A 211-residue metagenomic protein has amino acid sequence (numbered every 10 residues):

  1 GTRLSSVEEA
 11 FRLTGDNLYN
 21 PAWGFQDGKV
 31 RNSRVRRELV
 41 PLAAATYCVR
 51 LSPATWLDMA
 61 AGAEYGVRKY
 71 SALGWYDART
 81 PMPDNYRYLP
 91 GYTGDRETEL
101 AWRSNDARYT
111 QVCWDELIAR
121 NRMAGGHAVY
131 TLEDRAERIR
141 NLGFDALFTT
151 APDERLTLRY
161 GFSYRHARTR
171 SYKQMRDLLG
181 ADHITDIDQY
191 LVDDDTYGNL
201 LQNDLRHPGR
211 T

Functional and structural regions predicted by a protein language model:
G1-T46, K69-E133, Y197-R206: Acidic/polar loop-and-plug regions of large Gram-negative outer-membrane beta-barrel proteins
D27-A72, H127-R159, S163-R165, R170-S171 (+1 more regions): Outer-membrane beta-barrel transmembrane strands
G66, Y70, G74, A78 (+5 more regions): A sequence-level detector of short, solvent-exposed, charge-rich linear segments
Y172-T211: Glycine- and small hydrophobic-enriched segments that form the cores of compact globular domains
